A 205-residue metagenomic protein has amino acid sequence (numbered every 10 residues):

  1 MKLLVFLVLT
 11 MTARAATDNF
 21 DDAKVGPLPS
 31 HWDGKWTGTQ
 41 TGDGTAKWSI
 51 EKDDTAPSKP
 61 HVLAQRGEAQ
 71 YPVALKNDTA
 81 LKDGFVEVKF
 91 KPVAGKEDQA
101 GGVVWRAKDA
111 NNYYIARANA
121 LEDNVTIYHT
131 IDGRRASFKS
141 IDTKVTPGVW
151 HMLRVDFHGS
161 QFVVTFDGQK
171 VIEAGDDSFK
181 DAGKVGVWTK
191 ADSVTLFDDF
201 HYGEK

Functional and structural regions predicted by a protein language model:
R14-Q40, D198-F200: Extracellular carbohydrate-recognition regions
A16-N19, F179-K205: Ligand-recognition surfaces built from glycine- and aromatic
F20, V86-V88, G148-F166: Short tryptophan-centered beta-strand motifs in secreted/extracellular beta-sheet-rich domains of glycan-recognition
V25, Q65-D132, K190: Secretory/extracellular carbohydrate-interaction modules and structurally similar beta-sandwich "look-alikes"
P27-H61, A69-Q70: Extracellular glycan-recognition surfaces and repeat-rich motifs
P72-T79, K139-V145, G175, V185-V187: Beta-strand-rich interaction surfaces with strong enrichment in secreted/lumenal proteins
I131-R154: Short, aromatic/His-centered strand-loop micro-motif at the edge of beta-sheets
S160-G186: Short, solvent-exposed beta-strand-to-loop segments that form ligand-recognition rims of beta-rich domains
